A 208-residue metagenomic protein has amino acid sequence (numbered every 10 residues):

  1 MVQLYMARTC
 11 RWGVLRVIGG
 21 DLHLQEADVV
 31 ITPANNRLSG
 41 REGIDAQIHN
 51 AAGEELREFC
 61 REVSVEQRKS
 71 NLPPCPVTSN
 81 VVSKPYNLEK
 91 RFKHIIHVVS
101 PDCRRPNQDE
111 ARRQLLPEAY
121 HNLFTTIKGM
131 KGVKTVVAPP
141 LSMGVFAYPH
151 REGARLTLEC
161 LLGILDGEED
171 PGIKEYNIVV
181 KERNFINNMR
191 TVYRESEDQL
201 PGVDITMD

Functional and structural regions predicted by a protein language model:
M1-D208: Macrodomain-like recognition of ADP-ribose-binding/processing modules
